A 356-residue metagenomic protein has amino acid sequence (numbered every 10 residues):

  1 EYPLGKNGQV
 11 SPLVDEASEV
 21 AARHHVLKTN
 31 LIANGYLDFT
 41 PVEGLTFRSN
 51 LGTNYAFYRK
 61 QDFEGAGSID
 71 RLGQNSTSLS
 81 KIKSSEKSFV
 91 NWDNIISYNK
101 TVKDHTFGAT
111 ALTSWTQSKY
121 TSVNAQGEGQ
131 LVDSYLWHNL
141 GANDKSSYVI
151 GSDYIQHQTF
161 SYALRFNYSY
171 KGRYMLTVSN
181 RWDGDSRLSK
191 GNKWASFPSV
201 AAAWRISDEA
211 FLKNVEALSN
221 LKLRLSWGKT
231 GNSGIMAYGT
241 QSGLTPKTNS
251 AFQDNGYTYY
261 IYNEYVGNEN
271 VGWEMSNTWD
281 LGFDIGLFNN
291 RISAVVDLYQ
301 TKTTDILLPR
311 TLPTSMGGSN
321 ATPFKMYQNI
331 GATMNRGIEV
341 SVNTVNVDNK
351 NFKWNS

Functional and structural regions predicted by a protein language model:
L4-E64, N75-S356: Extracellular/periplasmic, surface-exposed regions of secreted and cell-surface proteins
